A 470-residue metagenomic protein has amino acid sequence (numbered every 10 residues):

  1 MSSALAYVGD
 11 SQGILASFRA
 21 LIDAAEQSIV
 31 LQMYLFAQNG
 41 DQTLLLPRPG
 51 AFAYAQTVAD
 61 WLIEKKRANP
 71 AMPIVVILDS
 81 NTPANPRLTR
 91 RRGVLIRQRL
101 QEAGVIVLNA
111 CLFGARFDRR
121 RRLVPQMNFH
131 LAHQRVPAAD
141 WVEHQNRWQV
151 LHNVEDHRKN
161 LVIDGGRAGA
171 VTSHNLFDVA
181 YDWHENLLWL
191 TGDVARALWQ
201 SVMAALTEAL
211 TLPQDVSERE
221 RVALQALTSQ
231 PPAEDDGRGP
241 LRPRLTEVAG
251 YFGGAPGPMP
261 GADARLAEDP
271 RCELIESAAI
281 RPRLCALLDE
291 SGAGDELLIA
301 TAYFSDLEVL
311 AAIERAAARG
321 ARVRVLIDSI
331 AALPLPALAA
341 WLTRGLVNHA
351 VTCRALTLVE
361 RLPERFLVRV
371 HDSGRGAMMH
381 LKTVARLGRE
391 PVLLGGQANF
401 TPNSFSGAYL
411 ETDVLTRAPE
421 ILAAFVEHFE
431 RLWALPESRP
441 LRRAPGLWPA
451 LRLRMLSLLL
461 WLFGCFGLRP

Functional and structural regions predicted by a protein language model:
M1-R19, D23, G40-A168, H174 (+4 more regions): PLD/PLD-like phosphodiesterase catalytic module centered on the HKD motif
A6, G13, A204-R281: Active-site cores of enzymes that catalyze phosphoryl transfer or operate on phosphate-rich substrates
L35-F36: N-terminal carbohydrate-binding/catalytic regions of secreted carbohydrate-active enzymes
E155, N186, V202: Interfaces and regulatory segments of ATP-dependent nucleotide/adenylate/phosphodiester-chemistry enzymes
A195-S201, A205: Mobile "lid/hinge" segments at catalytic clefts and subdomain interfaces of large enzymes
C272-R283, F304-D306, G376-A377: A general structural motif
P282-G292: Acidic, glycine-rich loop-and-beta core segments that form the ion-binding/anion-interacting portion of active sites
